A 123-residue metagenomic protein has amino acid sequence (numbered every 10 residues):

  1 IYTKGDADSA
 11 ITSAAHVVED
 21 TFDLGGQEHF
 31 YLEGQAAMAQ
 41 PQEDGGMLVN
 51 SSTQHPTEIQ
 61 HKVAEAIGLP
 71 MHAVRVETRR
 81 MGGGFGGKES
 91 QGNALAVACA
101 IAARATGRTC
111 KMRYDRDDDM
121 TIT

Functional and structural regions predicted by a protein language model:
I1-T123: Structural alpha/beta core scaffold segments of enzyme domains
